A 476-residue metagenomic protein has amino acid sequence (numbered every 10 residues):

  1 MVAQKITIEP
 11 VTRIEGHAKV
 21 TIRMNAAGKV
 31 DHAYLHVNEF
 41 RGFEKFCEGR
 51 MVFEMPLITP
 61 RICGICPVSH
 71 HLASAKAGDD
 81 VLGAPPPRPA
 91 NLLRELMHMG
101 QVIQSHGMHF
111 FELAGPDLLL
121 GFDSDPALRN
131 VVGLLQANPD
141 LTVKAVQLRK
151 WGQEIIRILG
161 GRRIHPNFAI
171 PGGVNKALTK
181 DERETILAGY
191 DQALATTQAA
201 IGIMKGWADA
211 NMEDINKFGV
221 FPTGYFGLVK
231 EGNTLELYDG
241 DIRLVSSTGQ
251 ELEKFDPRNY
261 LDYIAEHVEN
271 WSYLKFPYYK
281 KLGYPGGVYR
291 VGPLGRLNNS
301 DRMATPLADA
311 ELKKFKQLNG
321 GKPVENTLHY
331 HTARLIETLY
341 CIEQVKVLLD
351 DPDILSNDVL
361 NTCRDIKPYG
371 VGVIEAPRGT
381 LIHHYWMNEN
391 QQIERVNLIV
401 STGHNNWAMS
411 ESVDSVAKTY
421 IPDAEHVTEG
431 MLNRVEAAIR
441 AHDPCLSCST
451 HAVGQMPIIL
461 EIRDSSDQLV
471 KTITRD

Functional and structural regions predicted by a protein language model:
M1-T380, N390, V400-D476: Active-site bordering "gate/hinge" segments that shape substrate access to catalytic or cofactor-binding pockets
R395: Catalytic-core signal marking the mid-to-C-terminal active-site face
